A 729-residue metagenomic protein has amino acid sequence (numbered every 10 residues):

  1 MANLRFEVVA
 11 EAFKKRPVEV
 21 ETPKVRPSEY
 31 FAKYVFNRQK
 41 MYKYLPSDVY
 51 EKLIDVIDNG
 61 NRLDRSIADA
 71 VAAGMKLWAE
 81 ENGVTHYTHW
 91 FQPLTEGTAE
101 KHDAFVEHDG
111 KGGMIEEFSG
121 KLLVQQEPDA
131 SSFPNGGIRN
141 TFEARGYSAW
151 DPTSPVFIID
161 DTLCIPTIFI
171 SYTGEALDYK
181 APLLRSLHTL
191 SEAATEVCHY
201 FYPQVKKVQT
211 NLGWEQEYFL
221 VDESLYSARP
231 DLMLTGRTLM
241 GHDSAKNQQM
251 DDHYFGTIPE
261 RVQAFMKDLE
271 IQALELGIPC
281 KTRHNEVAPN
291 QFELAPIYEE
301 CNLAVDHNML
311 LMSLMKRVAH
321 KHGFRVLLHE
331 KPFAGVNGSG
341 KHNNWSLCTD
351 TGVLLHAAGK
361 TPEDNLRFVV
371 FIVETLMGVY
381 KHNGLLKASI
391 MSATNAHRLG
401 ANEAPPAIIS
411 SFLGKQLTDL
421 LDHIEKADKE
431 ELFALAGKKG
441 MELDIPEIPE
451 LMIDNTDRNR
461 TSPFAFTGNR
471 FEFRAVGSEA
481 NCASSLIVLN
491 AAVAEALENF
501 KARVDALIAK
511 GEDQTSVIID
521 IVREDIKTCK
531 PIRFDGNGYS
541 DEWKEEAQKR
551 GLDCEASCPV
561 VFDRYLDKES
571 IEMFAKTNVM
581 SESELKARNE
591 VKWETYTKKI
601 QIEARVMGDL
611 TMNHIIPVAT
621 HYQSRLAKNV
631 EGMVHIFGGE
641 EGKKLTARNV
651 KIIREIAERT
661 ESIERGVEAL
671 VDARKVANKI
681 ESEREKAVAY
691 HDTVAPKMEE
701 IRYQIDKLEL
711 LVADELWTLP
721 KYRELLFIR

Functional and structural regions predicted by a protein language model:
A2-K24, T141-P155, T162: N-terminal hydrophobic targeting/anchoring segments and the immediately downstream early-domain regions of hydrolases
E7-V8, E21-Y42, H188, E192 (+1 more regions): Flexible inter-domain linker/hinge segments
Y30-E143: Active-site core of metal-dependent hydrolases
I67, F91, S119, P296-Y298 (+5 more regions): Active-site proximal loops enriched in glycine and acidic residues that flank catalytic Cys/His/Asp and coordinate
I67-V71, F91-P93, K121-L122, F169 (+4 more regions): Active-site-proximal loop/turn and secondary-structure-junction residues that shape catalytic pockets, frequently
E96-G113, S131, R229, G236-T238 (+4 more regions): Short linear, low-complexity motifs centered on an aromatic residue
E143-L328, N337-G340, L347-E590: Glycine-rich, acidic/polar active-site loops that bind/position phosphate-bearing ligands
V522-R729: C-terminal amphipathic alpha-helical interaction region
